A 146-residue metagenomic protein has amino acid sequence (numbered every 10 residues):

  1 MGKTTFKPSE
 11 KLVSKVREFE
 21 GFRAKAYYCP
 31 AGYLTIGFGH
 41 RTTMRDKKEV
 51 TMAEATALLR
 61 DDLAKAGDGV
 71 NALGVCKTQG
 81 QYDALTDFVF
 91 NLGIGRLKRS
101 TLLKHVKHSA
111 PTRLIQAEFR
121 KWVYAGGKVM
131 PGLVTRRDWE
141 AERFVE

Functional and structural regions predicted by a protein language model:
M1-A31, H40-V75, G95-E146: Long, amphipathic alpha-helical surface segments
T35-G37, A84-V89, L114-E118: Structural recognition of the beta-strand scaffold that forms the well-ordered cores of secreted hydrolase catalytic
Q79-S100: Mid-chain, well-packed structural core segment of small domains
